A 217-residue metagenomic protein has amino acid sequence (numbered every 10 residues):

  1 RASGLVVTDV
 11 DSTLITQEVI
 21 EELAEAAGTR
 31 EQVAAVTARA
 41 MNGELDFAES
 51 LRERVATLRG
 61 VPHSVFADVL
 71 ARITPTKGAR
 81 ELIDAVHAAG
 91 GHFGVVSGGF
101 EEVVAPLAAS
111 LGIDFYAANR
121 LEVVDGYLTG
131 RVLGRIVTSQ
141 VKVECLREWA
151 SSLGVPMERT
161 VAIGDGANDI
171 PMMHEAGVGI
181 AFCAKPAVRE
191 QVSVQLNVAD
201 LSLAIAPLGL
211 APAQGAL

Functional and structural regions predicted by a protein language model:
R1-A48, R52: Active-site neighborhood of HAD-like aspartate-dependent phosphohydrolases
R1-T8, R59-K77: Short N-terminal secondary-structure initiator segments
Q17-E18, E49, S64, E102 (+1 more regions): A generic alpha-helix surface/boundary motif
E25-Q32, R59, A181, S193: Residue-level signature of transmembrane alpha-helix interfaces in integral membrane proteins
V33, F47, V61-V65, E158: Short, structured loop/turn "capping" segments at alpha-beta junctions
E53-L58: Long, charge-rich alpha-helical interaction segments
A67-L217: C-terminal cap/substrate-recognition subdomain and adjoining C-terminal extension of metal-dependent phosphatase-like
